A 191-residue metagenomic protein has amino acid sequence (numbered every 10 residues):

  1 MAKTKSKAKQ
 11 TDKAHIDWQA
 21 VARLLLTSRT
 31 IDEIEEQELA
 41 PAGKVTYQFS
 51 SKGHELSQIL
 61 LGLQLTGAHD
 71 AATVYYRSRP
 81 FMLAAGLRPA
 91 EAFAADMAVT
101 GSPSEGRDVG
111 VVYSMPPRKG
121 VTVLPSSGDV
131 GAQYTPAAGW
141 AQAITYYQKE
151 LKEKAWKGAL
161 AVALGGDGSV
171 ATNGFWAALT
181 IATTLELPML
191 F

Functional and structural regions predicted by a protein language model:
M1-Y47: Cofactor-/ligand-binding subdomain signature composed of acidic, glycine-rich, tryptophan-containing flexible loops
E33-E186, F191: Cofactor-binding active-site loop characterized by glycine-rich and histidine/acidic residues
